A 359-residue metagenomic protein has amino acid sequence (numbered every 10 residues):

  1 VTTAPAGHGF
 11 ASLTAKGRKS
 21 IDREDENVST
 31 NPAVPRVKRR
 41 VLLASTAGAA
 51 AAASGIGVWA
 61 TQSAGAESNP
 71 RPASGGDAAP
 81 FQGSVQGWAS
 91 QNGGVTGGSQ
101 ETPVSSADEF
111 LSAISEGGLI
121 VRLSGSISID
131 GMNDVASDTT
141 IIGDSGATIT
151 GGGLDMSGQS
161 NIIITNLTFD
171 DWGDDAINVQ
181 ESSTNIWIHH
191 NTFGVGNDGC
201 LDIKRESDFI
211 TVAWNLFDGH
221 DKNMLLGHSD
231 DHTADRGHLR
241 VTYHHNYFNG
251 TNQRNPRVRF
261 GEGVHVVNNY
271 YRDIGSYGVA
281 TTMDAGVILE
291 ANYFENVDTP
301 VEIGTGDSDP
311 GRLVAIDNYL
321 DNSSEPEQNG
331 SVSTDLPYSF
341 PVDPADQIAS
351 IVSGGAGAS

Functional and structural regions predicted by a protein language model:
V1-V37, A47-G55: N-terminal secretory signal peptides
G55-P72: C-terminal region of N-terminal signal peptides and the immediate post-cleavage residues of exported proteins
E67-A89, G93, V135-S137, D221-K222 (+1 more regions): Post-signal peptide N-terminal regions of Sec-secreted extracellular proteins
Q86-R122: Acidic Gly/Asp/Thr-rich repetitive segments characteristic of extracellular carbohydrate-active and adhesion proteins
L111-G117, G125-I142, T148-N166, D170-S183 (+1 more regions): Extracellular beta-strand-rich solenoid/capping regions of secreted or surface-exposed proteins that bind or remodel
D138-S145, S160-D171, S183-N197, S207-H228 (+4 more regions): Right-handed parallel beta-helix
G153, A176-N178, C200, N223-L225 (+3 more regions): Structural detector of coil-to-beta-strand junctions
V258-E262, V267-Y271, G275-S359: Extracellular beta-rich repeat passengers
